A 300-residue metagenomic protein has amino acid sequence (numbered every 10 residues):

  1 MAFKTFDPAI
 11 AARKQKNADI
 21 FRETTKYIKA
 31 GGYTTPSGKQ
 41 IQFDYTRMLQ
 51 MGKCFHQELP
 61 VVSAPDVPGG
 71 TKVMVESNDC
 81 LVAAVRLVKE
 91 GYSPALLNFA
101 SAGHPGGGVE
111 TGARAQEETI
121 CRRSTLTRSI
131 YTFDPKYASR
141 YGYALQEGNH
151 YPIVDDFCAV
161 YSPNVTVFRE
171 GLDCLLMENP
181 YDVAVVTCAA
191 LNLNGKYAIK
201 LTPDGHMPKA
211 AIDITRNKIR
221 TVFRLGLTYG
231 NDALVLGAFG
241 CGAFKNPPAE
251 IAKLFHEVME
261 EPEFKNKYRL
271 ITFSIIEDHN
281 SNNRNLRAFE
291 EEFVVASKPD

Functional and structural regions predicted by a protein language model:
M1-L234, A238-D300: Macrodomain-like recognition of ADP-ribose-binding/processing modules
